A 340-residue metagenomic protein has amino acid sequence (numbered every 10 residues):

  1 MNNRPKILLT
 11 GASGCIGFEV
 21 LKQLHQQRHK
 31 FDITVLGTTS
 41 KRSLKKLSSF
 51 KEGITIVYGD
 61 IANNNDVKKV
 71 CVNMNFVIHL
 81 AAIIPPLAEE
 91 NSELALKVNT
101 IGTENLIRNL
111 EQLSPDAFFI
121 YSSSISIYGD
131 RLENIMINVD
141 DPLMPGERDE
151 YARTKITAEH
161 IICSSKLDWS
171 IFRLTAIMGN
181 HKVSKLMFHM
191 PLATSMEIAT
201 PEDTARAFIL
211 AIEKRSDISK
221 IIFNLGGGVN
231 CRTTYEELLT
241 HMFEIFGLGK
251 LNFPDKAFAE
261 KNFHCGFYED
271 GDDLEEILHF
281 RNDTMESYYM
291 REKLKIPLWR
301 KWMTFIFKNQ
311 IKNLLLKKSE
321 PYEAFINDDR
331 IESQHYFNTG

Functional and structural regions predicted by a protein language model:
P5-Q27: N-terminal Rossmann NAD(P)H-binding glycine-rich loop of SDR-like oxidoreductase domains
T10, L36, V77-I83, F119-I125 (+1 more regions): SDR active-site strand-loop-helix element
F50-V98, D130: NAD(P)H-binding glycine-rich loop region in Rossmannoid oxidoreductase-like domains and their noncatalytic homologs
A62, L94-N105, D149, R153-T154 (+1 more regions): Glycine-rich NAD(P)-binding loop of the Rossmann-fold in SDR/ketoreductase-type enzymes
I83, E104-R148: Conserved Rossmann-fold NAD(P)-dependent oxidoreductase catalytic core, especially the SDR/UDP-sugar
K97, I127, L132-I171, P191: Catalytic helix-loop patch of NAD(P)-dependent Rossmann-fold dehydrogenases
G179-L186, S195-N230: Alpha-helical substrate-binding/gating segment
K214-H279, D283-R291, W299, T304-F305 (+1 more regions): Mid/C-terminal beta-alpha module of Rossmann-like enzyme folds, strongest in SDR-family dehydrogenases/epimerases
